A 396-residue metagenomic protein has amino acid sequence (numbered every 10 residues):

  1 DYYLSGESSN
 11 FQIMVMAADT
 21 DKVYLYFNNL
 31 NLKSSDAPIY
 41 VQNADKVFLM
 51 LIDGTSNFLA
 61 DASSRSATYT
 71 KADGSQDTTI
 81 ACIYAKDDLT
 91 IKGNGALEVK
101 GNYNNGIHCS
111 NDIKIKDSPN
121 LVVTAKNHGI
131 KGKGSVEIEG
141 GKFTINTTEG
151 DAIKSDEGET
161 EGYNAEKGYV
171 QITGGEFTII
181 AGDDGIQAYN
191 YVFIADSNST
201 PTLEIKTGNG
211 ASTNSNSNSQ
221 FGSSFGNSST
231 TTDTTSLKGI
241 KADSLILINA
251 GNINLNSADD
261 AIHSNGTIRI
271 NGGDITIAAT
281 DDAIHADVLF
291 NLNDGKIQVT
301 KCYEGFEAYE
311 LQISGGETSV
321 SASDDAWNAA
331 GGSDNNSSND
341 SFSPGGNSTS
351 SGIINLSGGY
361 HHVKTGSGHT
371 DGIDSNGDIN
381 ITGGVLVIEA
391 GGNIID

Functional and structural regions predicted by a protein language model:
D1-D396: A composition-driven surface/loop motif
